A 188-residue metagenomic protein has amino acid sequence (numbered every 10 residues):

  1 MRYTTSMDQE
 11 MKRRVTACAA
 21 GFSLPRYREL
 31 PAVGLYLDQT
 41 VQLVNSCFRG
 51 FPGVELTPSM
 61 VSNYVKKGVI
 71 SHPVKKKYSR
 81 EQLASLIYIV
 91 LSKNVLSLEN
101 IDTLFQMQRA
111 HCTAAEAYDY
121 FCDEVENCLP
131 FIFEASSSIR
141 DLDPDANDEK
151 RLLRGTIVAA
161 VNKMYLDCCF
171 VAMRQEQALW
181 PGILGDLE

Functional and structural regions predicted by a protein language model:
R2-R109: Basic helix-turn-helix/winged-helix DNA-binding cores and closely related short helical interaction motifs
M107, H111-E188: Intrinsically disordered, low-complexity, charge-dense segments enriched in Lys/Arg and Glu/Asp interspersed
